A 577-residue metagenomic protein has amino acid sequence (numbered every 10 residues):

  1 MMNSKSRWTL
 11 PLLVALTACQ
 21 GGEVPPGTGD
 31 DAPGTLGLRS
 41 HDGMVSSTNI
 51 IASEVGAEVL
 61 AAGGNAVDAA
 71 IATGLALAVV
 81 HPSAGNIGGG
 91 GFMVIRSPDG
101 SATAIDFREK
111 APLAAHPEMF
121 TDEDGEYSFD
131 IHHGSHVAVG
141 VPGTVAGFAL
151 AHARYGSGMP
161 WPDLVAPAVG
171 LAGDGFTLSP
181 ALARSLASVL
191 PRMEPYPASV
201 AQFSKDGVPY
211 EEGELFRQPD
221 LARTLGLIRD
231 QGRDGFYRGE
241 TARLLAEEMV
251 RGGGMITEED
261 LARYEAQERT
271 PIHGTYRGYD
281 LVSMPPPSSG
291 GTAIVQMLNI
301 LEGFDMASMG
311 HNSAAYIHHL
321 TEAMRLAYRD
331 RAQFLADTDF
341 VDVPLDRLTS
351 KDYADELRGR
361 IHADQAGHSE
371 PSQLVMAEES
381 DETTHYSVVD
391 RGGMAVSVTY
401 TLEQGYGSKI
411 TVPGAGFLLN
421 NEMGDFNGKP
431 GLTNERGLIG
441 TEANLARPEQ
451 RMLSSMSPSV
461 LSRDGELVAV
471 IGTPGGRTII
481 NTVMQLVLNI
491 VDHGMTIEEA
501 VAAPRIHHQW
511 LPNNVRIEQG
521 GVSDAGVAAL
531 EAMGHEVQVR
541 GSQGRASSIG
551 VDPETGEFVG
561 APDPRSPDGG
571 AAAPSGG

Functional and structural regions predicted by a protein language model:
M1-L10: Bacterial N-terminal signal peptides that target proteins for export
L16-A18: C-terminal motif of bacterial Sec signal peptides marking the signal peptidase cleavage site
V24-E54, E58, A66-V67, I71-Q231 (+5 more regions): Noncatalytic scaffold domains of N-terminal-nucleophile
V79-A104, M255-T257, A395-R463, H493 (+1 more regions): Active-site rim segments in enzyme catalytic domains, especially the processed small/beta chain of N-terminal
G85-N86, G90-S97, T384-V389, P458-V460 (+2 more regions): Short beta-strand scaffold segments in enzyme catalytic cores
A198, G303-L402, T411, A415 (+3 more regions): Internal maturation/activation junctions in enzymes
E268, S380-T383, G405, S454-M456: Short, small/polar residue-rich loop motifs at catalytic or cofactor-binding pockets
E449-Q450, V483, D492-G541: Extended C-terminal subregions enriched in glycine
